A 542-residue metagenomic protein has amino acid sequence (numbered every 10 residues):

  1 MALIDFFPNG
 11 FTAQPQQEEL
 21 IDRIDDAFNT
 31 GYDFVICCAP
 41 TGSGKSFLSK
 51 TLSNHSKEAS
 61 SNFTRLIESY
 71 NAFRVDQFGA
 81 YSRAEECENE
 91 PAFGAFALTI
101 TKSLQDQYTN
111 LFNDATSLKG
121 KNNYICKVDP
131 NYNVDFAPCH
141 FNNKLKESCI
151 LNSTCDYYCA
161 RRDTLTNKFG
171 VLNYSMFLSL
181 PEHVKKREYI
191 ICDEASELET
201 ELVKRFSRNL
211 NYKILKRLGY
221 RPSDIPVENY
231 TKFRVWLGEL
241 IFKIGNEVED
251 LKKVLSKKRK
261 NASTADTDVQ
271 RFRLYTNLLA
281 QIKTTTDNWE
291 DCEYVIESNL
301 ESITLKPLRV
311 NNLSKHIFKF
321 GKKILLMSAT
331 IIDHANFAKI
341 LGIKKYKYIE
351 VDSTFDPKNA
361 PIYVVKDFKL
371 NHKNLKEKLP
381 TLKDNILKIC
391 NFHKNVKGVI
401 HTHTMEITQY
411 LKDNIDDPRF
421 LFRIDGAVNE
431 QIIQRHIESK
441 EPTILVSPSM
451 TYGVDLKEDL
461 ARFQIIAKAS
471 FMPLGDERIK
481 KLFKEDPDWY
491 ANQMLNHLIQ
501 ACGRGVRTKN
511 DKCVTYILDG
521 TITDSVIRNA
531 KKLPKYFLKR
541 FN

Functional and structural regions predicted by a protein language model:
M1-C38: Conserved pre-motif I regulatory segment
L3-F7, K57-G170, L178, D224 (+3 more regions): A substrate-engagement module of RecA-like helicase motors
T30-L52: Walker A/P-loop
I150-N167, L180-P181, N261-K369, R423-E430 (+2 more regions): A contiguous, basic/glycine-rich beta-loop/short-helix subdomain that forms a polymer-engagement track
G170, S175-M176, K185-Y220, E297-E301: SF2 helicase catalytic motif II
K315-H316, V364-H403: Conserved interdomain hinge at the start of the Helicase C-terminal
K366-E377, D425-S525: Conserved RecA-like P-loop NTPase helicase motor core
G398-A427: Conserved helicase motor "Helicase C" RecA-like lobe of SF1/SF2 P-loop NTPases
